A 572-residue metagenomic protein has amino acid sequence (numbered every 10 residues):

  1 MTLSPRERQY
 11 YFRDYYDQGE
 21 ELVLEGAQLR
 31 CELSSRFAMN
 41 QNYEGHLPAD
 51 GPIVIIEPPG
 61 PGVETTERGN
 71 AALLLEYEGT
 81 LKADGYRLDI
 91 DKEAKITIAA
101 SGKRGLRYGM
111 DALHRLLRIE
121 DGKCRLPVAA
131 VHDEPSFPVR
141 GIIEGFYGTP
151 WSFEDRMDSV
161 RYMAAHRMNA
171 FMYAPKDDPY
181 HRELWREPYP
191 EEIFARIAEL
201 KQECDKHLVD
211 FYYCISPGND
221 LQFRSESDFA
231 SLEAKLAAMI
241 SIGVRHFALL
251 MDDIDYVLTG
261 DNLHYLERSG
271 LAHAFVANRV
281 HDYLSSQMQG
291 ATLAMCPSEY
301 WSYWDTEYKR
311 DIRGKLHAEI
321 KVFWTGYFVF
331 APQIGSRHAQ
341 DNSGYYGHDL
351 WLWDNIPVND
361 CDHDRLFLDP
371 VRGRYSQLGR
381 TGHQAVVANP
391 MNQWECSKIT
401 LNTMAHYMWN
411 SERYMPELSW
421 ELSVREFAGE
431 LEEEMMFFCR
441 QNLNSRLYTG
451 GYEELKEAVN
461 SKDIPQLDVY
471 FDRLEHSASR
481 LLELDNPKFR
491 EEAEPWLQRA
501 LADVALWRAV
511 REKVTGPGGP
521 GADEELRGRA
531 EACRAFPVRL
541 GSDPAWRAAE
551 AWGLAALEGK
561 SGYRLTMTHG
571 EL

Functional and structural regions predicted by a protein language model:
M1-E93, S101, K123-A130: Acidic, contiguous N-terminal accessory segments
S4-R8, R13-E20, D84, R413-L572: C-terminal functional modules
S4-S35, P135-P150, D155-M168: Boundary/entry segment of secreted carbohydrate-active catalytic domains
M39-G45, I55-G60, E76-Y77, A99-S101 (+5 more regions): Structural motif
A83-G85, G109-V139, P150: N-terminal carbohydrate-binding accessory modules
I90, A99-R118, E395, H406: Carbohydrate-recognition beta-sandwich/jelly-roll modules in extracellular/periplasmic carbohydrate-active proteins
R118-D121, G145, E183, R245 (+1 more regions): Catalytic-core regions of glycoside hydrolase
I143-F323: Aromatic-lined carbohydrate-binding surfaces of glycoside hydrolases
